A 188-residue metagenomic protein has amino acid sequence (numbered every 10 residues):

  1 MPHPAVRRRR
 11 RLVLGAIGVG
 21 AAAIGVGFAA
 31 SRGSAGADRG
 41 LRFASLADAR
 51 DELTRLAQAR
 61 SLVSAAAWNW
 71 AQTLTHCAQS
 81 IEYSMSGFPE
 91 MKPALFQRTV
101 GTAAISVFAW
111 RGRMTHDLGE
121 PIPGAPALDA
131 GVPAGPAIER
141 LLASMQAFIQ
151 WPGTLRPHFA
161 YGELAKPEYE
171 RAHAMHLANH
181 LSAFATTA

Functional and structural regions predicted by a protein language model:
M1-G20: N-terminal secretory signal peptides and thylakoid transit peptides that target proteins across membranes
G18-V19, R55, Q79, T186: Residues within well-ordered alpha-helical secondary structure of globular protein domains
V26-R60: C-terminal segment of N-terminal export signals and the immediately downstream linker at the start of the mature
A29-G36, S86-L141, M145-I149: Short, helix-capping/interhelical loops that line the mouth of catalytic, cofactor-, or ligand-binding pockets
L46, A67-W70, G131-A134: Solvent-exposed, acidic/flexible segments
A49, C77-S80, A137-S144, H173-H176: Alpha-helical packing segments of well-folded alpha/beta enzyme cores
R60-A109, W151, L155-A188: Short, contiguous alpha-helical
